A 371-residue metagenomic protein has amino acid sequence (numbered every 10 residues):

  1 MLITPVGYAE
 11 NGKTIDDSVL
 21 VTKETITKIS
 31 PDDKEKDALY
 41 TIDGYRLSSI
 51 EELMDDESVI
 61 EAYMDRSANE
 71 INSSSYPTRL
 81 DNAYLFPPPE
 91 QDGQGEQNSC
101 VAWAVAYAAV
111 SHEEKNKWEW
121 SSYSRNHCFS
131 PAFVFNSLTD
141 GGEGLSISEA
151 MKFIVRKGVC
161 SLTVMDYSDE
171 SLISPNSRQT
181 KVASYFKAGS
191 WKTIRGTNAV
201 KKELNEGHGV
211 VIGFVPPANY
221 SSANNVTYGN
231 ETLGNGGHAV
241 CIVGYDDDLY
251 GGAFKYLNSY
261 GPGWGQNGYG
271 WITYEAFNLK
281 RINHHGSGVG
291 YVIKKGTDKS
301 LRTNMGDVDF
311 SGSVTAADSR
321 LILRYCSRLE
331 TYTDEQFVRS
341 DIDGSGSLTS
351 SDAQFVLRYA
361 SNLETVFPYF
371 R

Functional and structural regions predicted by a protein language model:
I3-N98, A102-W118, G142-K152, V159: Structured alpha-helical subdomains that flank or immediately precede key functional sites
T4, Y8-A9, S300-R371: Cellulosome-associated attachment modules in secreted, modular CAZymes
F86-N98, V134-E143, A188-W191, D309 (+1 more regions): Second-shell loop/turn segments in exported
S99, A104, E149, F153 (+3 more regions): Extracytoplasmic/secreted proteins, especially bacterial periplasmic and envelope-associated proteins
C100, I154, I212, I242-G244 (+5 more regions): Residue-level detector of buried hydrophobic side-chain packing in well-ordered secondary-structure elements
A106-V110, N136-L257, P262-L301: Predominantly the structural core of cysteine protease catalytic domains
K115-R125, S161-D169, P368-Y369: Surface-exposed patches in mature extracellular/periplasmic domains of secreted proteins
S122-T139: Acidic helix-start/capping segments at beta-turn-to-alpha-helix junctions
